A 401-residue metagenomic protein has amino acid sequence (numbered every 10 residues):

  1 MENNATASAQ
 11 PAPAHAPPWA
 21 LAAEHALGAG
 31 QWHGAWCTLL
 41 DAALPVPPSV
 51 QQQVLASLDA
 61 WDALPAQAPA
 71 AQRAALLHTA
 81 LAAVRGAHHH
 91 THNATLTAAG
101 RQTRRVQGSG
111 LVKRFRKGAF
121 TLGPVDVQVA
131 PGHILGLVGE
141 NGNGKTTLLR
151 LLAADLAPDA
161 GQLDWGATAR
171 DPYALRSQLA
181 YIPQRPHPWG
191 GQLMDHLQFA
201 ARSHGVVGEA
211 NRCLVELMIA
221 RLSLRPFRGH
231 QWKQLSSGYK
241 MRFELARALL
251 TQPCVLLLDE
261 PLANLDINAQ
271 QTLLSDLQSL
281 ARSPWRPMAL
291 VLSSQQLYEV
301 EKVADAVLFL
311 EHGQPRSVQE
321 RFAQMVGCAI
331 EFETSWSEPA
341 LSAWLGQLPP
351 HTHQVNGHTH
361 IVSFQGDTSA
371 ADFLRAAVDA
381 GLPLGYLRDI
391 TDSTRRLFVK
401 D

Functional and structural regions predicted by a protein language model:
E2-N4, H15-E24, G28, W61-D62 (+2 more regions): C-terminal coupling/interaction segments
L44-Q51, L58-D62, A329-D392: Short, charged/small-residue-rich alpha-helical element at the C-terminal edge of ABC transporter nucleotide-binding
A98, Q198, A210-F227: Conserved ABC ATPase "signature" region
V138-E140: The feature captures the beta-strand-to-loop junction immediately N-terminal to the Walker
A153: Helix-to-loop junction immediately C-terminal to a conserved catalytic motif
R185, G191-G205: Q-loop/switch helix immediately C-terminal to the Walker
S279-V291, Q295-I361: ABC transporter nucleotide-binding domain
